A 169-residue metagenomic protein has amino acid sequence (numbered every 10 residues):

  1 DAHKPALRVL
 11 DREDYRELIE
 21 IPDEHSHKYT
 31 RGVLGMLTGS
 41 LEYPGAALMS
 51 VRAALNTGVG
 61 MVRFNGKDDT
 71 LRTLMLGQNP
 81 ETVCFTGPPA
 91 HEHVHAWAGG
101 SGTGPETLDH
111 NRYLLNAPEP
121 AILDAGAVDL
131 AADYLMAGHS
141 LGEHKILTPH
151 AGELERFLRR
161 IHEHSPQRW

Functional and structural regions predicted by a protein language model:
D1-I122, D129-I146, A151-W169: Small-residue (G/A/S/T)-rich helix-start motifs and N-terminal tracts that mark the onset
